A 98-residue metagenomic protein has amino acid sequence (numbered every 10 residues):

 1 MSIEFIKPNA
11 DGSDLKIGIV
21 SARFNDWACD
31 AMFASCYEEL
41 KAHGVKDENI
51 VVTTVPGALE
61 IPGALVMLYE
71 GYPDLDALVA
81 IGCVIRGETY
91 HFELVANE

Functional and structural regions predicted by a protein language model:
M1-I3: Short gly/ser/thr-rich secondary-structure transition/capping motifs
K7-V55: Glycine-rich phosphate/diphosphate-binding loop of Rossmann-like nucleotide-binding domains
D26-W27, E60, I85-R86: Short, active-site-adjacent cap segments at secondary-structure transitions
S35, E60, E98: Charged catalytic carboxylate motif
V52-G57, E93-A96: Active-site nucleophile and cofactor-binding loops and adjacent substrate-binding regions of central metabolic enzymes
V55-M67: Structural motif
A64-E98: Glycine-rich phosphate-binding loop
